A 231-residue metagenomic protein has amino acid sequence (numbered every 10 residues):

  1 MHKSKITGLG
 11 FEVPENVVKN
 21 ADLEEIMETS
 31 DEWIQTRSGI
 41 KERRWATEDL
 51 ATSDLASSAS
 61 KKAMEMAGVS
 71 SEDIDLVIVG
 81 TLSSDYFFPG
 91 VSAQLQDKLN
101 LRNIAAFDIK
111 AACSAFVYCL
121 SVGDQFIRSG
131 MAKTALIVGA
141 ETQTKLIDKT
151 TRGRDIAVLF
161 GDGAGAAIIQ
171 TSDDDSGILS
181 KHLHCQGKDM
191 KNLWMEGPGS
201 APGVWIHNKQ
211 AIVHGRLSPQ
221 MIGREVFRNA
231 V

Functional and structural regions predicted by a protein language model:
M1-A21, L120-D189: Conserved beta-strand-centric core segments of catalytic alpha/beta enzyme folds
K3-L50, L55: N-terminal glycine-rich anion-binding loop in soluble enzyme alpha/beta folds
I6-G8, I34, A63, I74-V77 (+4 more regions): Buried hydrophobic positions in well-ordered alpha/beta secondary-structure cores of metabolic enzymes
D22-E24, E28, P89-D97, M195 (+1 more regions): Short, flexible, mixed-charge acidic loops at enzyme active sites
T29-S30, L50-A67, V91, N229-V231: Short, well-ordered amphipathic alpha-helical segments that serve as non-catalytic structural scaffolds within diverse
Q35-D54, L82-A135, A140: Conserved catalytic cysteine-centered active-site region of acyl-thioester-dependent Claisen-condensing enzymes
S57, K61-M64, G153-V231: Hydrophobic pocket-lining "lid/loop/helix" segments that shape and contact the acyl-thioester
